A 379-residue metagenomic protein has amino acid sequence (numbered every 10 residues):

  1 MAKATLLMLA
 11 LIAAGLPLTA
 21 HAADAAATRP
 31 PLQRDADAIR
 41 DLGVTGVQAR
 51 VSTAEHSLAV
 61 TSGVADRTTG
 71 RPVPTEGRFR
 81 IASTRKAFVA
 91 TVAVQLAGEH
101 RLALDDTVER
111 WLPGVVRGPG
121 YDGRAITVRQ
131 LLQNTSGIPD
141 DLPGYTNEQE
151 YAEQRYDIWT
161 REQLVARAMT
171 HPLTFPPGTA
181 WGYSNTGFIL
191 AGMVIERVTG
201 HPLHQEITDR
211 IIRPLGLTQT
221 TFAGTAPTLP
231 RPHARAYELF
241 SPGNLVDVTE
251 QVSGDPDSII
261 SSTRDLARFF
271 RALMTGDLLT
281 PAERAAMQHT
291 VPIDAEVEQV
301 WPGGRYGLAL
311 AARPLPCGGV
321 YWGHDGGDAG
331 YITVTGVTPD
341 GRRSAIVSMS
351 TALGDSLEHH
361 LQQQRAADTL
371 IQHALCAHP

Functional and structural regions predicted by a protein language model:
M1-A25: Secretory targeting and sorting signals
A23-T61, V248-P379: Catalytic loop of the DD-peptidase/beta-lactamase superfamily, centered on the K-T-G motif and neighboring
T28, I81, R85, V89 (+4 more regions): Hydrophobic (often cysteine-bearing) scaffold residues that line and stabilize catalytic clefts of nucleotide/cofactor
A36, E55, K86-V89, A93 (+8 more regions): Residue-level preference for non-acidic, small/hydrophobic
T45, T68-L131, F175-S184, G254-D257: Short active-site loop at a secondary-structure junction that contains or immediately precedes the catalytic residue(s)
V51-R67, R71-P72, R80: N-terminal carbohydrate-binding/catalytic regions of secreted carbohydrate-active enzymes
E99-A103, H201, G341: Phosphate-handling active-site elements
P119-Y321, D325: Short, surface-exposed loop or secondary-structure junction motifs that flank catalytic or metal-binding residues
